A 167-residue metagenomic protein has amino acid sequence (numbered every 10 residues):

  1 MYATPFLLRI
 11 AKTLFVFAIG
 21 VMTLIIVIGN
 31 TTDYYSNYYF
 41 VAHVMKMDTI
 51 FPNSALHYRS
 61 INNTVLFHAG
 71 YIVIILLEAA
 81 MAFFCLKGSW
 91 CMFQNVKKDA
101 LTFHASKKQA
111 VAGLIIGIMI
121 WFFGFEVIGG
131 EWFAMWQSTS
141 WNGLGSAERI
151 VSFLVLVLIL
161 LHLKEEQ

Functional and structural regions predicted by a protein language model:
M1-F6: Short, Lys/Arg-rich, polar N-terminal cytosolic tail immediately upstream of the first transmembrane signal-anchor
L8-F40: N-terminal signal-anchor transmembrane alpha helix
G29-K46, E78, V111-G117: Alpha-helical transmembrane segments of integral membrane proteins, especially early/N-terminal helices
Y35-L66: Membrane-interface interhelical connector segments
S60-A80: Individual transmembrane alpha-helix segments
F83-A112: Cytoplasmic juxtamembrane regions at transmembrane-helix boundaries
I115-Q167: Alpha-helical transmembrane segments of multi-pass integral membrane proteins, characterized by long hydrophobic
